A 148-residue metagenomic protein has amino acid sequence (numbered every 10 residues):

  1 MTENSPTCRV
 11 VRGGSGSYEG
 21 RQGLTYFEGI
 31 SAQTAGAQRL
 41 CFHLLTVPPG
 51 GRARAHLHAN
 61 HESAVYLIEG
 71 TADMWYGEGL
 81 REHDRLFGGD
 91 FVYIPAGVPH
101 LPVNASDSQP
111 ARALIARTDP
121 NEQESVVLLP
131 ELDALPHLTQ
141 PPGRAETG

Functional and structural regions predicted by a protein language model:
M1-R39, R54-A55, L128-G148: A short, N-terminal "cap"/entry segment at the start of jelly-roll beta-barrel domains of the cupin/DSBH fold
Y26, F42-T46, A64, H83 (+2 more regions): Conserved hydrophobic/aromatic beta-strand scaffold that supports enzyme active sites
R52, H61-G88: A short beta-strand-loop-beta hairpin characteristic of the jelly-roll/cupin
H56-H58, H100: Histidine-centered divalent metal-coordination motifs
H83, F87-G88, A96-E124: Ligand-binding loop in jelly-roll beta-barrel domains
